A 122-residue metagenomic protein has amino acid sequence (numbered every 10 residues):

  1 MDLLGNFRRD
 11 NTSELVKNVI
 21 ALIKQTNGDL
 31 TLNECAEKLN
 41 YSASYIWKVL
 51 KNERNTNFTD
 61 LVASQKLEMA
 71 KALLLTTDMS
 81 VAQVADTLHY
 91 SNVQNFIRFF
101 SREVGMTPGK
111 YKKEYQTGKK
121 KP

Functional and structural regions predicted by a protein language model:
M1-Y41, Y45, V49-N52: Membrane-proximal linker segments that couple transmembrane helices to downstream signaling/catalytic modules
L4, V104, P108, K112-K119: C-terminal alpha-helix/helix-terminus motif
K17-A21, Q25, N52-S91, K113-P122: Terminal helix-turn-helix DNA-binding modules in bacterial transcription factors
N33-L61, A85-K110: Basic/polar phosphate-binding segments, predominantly the helix-turn-helix DNA-binding elements of transcriptional
